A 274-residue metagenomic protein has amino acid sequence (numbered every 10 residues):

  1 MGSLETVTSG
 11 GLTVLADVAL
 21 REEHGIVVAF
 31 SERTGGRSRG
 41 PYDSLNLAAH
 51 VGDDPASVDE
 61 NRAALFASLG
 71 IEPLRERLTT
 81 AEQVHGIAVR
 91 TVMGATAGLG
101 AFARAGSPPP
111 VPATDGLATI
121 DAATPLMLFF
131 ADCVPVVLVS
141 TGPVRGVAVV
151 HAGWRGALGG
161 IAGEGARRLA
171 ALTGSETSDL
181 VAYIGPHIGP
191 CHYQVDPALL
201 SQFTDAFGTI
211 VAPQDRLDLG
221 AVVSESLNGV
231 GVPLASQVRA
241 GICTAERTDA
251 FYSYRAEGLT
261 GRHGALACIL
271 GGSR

Functional and structural regions predicted by a protein language model:
M1-R274: Active-site microenvironment for binding and transforming phosphate-containing groups
